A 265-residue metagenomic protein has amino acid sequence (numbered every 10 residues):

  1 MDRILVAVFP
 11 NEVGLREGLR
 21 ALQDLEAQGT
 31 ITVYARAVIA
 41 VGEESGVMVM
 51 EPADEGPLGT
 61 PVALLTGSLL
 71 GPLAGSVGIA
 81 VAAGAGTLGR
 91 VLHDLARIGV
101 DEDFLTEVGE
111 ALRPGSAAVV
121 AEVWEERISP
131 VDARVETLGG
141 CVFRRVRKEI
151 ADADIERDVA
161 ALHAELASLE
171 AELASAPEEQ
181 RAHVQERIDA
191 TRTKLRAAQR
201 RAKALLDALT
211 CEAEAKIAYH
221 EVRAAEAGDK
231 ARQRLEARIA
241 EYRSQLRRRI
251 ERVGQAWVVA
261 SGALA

Functional and structural regions predicted by a protein language model:
M1-S116, W124-A265: Positively charged, small/polar-rich N-terminal and surface patches that mediate targeting and assembly and bind
V120: Carbohydrate-associated surface elements
